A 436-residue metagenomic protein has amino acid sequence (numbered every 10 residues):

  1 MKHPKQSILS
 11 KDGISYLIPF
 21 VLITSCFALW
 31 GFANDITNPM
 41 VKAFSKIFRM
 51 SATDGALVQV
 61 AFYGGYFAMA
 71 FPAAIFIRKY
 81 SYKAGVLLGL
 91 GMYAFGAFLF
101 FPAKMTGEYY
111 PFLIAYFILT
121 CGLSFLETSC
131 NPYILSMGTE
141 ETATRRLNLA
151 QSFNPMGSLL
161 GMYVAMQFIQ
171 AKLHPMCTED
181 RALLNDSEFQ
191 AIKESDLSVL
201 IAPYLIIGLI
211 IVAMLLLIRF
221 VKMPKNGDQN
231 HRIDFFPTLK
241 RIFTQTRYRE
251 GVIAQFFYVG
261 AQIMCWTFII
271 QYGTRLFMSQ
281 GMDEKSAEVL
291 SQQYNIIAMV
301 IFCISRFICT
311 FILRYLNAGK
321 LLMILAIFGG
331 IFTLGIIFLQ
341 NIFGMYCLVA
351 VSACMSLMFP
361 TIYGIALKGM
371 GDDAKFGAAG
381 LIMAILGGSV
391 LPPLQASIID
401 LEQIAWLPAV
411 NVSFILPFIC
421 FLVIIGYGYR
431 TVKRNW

Functional and structural regions predicted by a protein language model:
M1-C26, W30, K46: Cytosolic juxtamembrane N-terminal segment immediately preceding the first transmembrane helix of multi-pass
T37-V41, G161-K172, I242-I296: Extracytoplasmic gate region of multi-pass secondary transporters
L57-I77, I296-I308, G387: Central cavity-lining transmembrane alpha-helices of secondary-active solute carriers, predominantly the Major
G91-T106, I327-Q340: C-terminal ends and interior cores of transmembrane alpha-helices in multi-pass membrane transporters/permeases
E108-S129, F343-M358: Hydrophobic core of transmembrane alpha-helices in multi-pass small-molecule transporters, especially MFS/SLC-type
L123, T142-T178, A379-P392: Glycine-rich segments within core transmembrane alpha-helices of 12-TM secondary carriers
F125-T139, S356-G371: Intracellular juxtamembrane helix-capping segments at the cytosolic ends of symmetry-related transmembrane helices
